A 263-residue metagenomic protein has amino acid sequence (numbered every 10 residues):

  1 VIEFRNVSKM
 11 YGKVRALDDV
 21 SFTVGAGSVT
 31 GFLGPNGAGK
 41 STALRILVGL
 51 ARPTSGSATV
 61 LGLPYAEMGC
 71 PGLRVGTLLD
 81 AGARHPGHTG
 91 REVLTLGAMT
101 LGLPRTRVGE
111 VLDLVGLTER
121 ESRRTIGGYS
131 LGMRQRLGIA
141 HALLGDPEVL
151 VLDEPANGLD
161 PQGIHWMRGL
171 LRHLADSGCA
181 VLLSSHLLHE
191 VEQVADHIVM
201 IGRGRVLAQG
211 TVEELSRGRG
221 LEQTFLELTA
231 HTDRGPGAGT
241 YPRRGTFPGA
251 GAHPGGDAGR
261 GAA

Functional and structural regions predicted by a protein language model:
G56-P71: Conserved ABC transporter NBD signature motif
A81, P86-T100: Q-loop/switch helix immediately C-terminal to the Walker
T95, M99, R105-E121: Conserved ABC ATPase "signature" region
I139: Hydrophobic anchor residue at the start of the ABC signature
L150-E154: Catalytic Walker B motif of ABC-type/P-loop ATPase nucleotide-binding domains
Q209-G210: ABC ATPase "signature
